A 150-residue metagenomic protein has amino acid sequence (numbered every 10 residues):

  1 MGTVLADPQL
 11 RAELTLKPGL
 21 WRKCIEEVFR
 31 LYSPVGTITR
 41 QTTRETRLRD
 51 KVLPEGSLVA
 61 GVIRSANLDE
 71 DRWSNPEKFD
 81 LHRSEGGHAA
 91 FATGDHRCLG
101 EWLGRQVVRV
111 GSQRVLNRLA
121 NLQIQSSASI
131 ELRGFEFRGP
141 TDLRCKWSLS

Functional and structural regions predicted by a protein language model:
M1-S150: Cytochrome P450
